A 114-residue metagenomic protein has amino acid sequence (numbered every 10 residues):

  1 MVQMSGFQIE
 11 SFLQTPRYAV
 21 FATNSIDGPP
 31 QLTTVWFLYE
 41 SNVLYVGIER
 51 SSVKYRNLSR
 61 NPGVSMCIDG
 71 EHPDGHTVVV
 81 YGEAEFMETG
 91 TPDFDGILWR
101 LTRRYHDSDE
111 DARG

Functional and structural regions predicted by a protein language model:
M1-M4, H76-G114: Charged, gly/pro-rich active-site loop segments
M1-Y18, D74: Extreme N-terminal tail/first-helix region
M4-F7, E49, V53, P73 (+1 more regions): Residues at secondary-structure transition points
I9-E10, Y55, L98: Short amphipathic alpha-helical segments and helix-helix/interface helices
P16-R50, R56-L58, V64-D69, T77-V79: Short beta-strand segments
D69-G70, R113: Short loop/turn and capping residues at structural boundaries
